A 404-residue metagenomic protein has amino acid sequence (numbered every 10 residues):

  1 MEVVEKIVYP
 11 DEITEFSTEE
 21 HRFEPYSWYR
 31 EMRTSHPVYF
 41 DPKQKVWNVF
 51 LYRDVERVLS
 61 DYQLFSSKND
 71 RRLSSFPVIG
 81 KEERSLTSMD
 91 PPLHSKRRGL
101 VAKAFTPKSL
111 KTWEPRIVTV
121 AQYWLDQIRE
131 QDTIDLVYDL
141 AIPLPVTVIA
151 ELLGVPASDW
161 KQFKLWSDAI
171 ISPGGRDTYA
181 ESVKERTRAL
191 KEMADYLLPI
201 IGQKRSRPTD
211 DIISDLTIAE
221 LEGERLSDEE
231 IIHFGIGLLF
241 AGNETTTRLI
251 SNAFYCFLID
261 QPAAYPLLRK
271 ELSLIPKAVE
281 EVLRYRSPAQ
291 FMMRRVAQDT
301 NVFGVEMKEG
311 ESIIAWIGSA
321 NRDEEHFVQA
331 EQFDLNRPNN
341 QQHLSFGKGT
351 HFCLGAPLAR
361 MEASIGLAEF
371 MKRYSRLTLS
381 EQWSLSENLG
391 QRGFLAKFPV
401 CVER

Functional and structural regions predicted by a protein language model:
M1-R404: Cytochrome P450
